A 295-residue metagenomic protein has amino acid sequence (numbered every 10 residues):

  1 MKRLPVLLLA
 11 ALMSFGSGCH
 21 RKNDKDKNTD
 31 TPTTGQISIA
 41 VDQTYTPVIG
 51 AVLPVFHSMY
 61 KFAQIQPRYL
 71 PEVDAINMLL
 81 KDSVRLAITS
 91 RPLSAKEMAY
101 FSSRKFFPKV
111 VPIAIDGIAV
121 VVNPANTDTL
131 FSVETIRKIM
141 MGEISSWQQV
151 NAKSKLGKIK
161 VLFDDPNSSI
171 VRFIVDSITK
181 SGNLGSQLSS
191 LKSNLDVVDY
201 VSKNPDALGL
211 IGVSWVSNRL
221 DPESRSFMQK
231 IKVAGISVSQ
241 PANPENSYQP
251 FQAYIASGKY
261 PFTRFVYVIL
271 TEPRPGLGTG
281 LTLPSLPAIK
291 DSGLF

Functional and structural regions predicted by a protein language model:
M1-S17: Sec-dependent bacterial lipoprotein signal peptides
C19-K61, I65-R68, E72-V73, N77-L80 (+2 more regions): Exported/periplasmic ABC-transporter solute-binding proteins
V73-R104, R219-D221: Pocket-flanking alpha-helical
I88-V111, V238-Y248, A253-Y254: Acidic, polar ligand-binding/catalytic clefts
V110-I118: Solvent-exposed, amphipathic alpha-helical "stalk/arm" or coiled-coil-like segments used as scaffolds
